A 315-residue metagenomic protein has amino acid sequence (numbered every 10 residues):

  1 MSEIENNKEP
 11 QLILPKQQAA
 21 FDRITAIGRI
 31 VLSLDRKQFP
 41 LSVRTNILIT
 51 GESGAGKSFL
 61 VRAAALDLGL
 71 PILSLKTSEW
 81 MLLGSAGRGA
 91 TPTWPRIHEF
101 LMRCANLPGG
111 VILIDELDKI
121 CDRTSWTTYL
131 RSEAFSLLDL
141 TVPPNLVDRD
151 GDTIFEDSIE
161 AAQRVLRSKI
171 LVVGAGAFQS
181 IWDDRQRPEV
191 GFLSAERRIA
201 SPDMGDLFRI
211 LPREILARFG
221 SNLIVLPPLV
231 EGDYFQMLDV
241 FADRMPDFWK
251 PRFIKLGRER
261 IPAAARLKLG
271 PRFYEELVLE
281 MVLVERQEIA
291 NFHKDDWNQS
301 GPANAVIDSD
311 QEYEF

Functional and structural regions predicted by a protein language model:
E3-N46: Pre-Walker A (pre-P-loop) alpha-helix and adjacent loop at the N terminus of AAA/AAA+ ATPase modules, a conserved
R44-L75: Walker A/P-loop
S53-A55, D67, S78-L82, L117-I120 (+2 more regions): Conserved nucleotide-binding/hydrolysis micro-motifs of P-loop NTPases
F59, D118-T124, L130-P228: Canonical AAA+ ATPase core
L60, E231-F315: C-terminal alpha-helical "lid" subdomain
D67-P71, N106-L107, F192-L267: Conserved C-terminal "switch" segment of AAA+ ATPases
I72-L107: Short glycine-rich substrate-engagement loop in P-loop NTPases that contacts/grips substrate
